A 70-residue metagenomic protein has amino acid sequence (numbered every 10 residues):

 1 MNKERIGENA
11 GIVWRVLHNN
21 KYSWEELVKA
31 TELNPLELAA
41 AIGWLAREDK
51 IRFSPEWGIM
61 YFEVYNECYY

Functional and structural regions predicted by a protein language model:
N2-I6, N20, G43: Short glycine/proline-centered loop/turn elements that form peptide/ligand docking sites
K3, T31-E32: A generic secondary-structure micro-motif detector that highlights 1-2 residue hydrophobic/ambivalent hotspots embedded
K3-A10, P55-Y70: Short, cationic-aromatic polyanion-contact patches
A10-L17: Hydrophobic residues on short alpha-helical segments
N20-T31: Short acidic, hydrophobic short linear motifs in intrinsically disordered regions
L33-W44: Short amphipathic alpha-helical interaction segments
A46-E56: A short, conserved structural fragment
